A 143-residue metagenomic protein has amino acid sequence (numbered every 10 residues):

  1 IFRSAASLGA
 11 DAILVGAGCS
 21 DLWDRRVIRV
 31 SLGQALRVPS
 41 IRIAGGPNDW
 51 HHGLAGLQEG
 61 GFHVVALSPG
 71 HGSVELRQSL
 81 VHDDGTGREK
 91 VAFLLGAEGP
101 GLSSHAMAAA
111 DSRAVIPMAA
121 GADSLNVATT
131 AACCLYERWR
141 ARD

Functional and structural regions predicted by a protein language model:
I1-G72: RNA substrate-binding interface of SAM-dependent RNA methyltransferases
S4-L8, C19-L36, S104-D143: Structured adenosyl-cofactor binding patch, chiefly the S-adenosyl-L-methionine
L54-A55, R77, V81, L135 (+1 more regions): Generic structural signal for well-ordered alpha-helical scaffold segments
V65-A122: Active-site/ligand-binding-proximal alpha/beta "capping" segment
